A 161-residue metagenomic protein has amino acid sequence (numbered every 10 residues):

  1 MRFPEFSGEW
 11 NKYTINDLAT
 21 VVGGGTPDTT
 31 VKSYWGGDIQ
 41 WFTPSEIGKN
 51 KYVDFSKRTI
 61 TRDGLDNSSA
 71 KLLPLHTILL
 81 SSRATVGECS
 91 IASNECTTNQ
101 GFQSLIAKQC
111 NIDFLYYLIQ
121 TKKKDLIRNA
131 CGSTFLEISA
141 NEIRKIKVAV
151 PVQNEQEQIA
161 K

Functional and structural regions predicted by a protein language model:
R2-G25, W41, K145: Non-catalytic DNA-recognition/assembly elements of restriction-modification systems
P4-E9, F102-I112, R128, A140-A160: Proline-centric
T20, K49, G87-E88, K145: Active-site micro-motifs of SAM-dependent methyltransferase domains
G25, G37-I39, T43-S45, Y52-Q120 (+2 more regions): A short beta-sheet element
P27-T29: Acidic/polar loop patches that form or flank catalytic/metal-binding clefts of enzymes that bind anionic ligands
N67-S68, S133, K145, N154: A structural connector/turn signal
